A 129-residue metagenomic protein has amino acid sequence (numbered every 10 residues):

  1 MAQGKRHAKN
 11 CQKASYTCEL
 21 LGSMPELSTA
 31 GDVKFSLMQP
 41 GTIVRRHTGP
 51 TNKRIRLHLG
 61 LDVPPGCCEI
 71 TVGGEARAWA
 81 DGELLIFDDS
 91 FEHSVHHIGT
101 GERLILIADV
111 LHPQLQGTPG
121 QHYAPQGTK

Functional and structural regions predicted by a protein language model:
M1-I55, G60-C68, V72, I98 (+2 more regions): Fe(II)/2-oxoglutarate oxygenase catalytic core
P40, E75, F91: A generic "binding-loop/recognition-motif" signal
A78-E92: Conserved metal-binding segment of the jelly-roll/cupin
H93, Q114: Glycine-rich nucleotide phosphate-binding loop and flanking beta-alpha elements of Rossmann-like dinucleotide-binding
